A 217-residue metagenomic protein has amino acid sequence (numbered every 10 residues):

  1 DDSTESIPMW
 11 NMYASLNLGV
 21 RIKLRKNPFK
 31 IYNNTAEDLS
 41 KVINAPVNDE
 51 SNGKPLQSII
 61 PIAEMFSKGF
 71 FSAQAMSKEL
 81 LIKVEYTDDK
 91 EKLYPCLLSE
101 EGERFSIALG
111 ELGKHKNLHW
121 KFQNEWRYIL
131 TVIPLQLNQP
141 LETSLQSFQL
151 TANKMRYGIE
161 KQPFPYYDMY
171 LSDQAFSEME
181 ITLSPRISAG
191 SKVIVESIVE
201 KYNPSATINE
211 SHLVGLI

Functional and structural regions predicted by a protein language model:
D1-I217: Catalytic-core loop-and-flanking beta/alpha module that positions acidic residues for ribose/phosphate chemistry
